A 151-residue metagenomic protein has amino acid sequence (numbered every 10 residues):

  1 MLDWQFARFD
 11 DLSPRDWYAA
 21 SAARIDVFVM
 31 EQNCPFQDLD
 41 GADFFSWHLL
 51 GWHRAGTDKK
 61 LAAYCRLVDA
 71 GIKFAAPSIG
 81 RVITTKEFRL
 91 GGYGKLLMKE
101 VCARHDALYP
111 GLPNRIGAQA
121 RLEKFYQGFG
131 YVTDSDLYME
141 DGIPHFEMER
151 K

Functional and structural regions predicted by a protein language model:
M1-H48, W52-L61: Short amphipathic alpha-helix that is part of the acyltransferase structural core
L39-F44, G71, M139-E140: A short beta-turn/loop motif at secondary-structure boundaries
L50, D58-A70, A76-I83: Conserved beta-strand in the GNAT
A70-I79, R89, L108-P110, G142-P144: A conserved beta-turn-beta hairpin within the catalytic core of GNAT-like acetyltransferases that forms part
T84, L90-A103: Conserved acetyl-CoA-binding loop-helix of GNAT-fold acetyltransferases
E87-R89, R104, R121-G128: Acidic/histidine-enriched, beta-strand-rich ligand/metal-binding domains
M98, H105-Q119: Conserved GNAT acetyl-CoA-binding A-motif
R115-G117, Q127, V132-E147: Conserved catalytic-core motifs of GNAT/GCN5-like acyltransferases
